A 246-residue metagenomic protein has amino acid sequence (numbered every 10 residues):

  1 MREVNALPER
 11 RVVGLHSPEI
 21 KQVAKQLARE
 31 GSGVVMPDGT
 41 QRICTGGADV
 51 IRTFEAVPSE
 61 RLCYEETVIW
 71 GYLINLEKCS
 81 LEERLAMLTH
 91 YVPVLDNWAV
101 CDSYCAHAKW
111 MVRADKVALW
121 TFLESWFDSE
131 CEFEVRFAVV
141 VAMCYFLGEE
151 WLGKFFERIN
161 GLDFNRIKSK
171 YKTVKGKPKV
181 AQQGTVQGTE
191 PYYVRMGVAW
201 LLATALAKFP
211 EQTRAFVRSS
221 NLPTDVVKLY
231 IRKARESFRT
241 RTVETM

Functional and structural regions predicted by a protein language model:
M1-M246: Alpha-helical scaffold domains
